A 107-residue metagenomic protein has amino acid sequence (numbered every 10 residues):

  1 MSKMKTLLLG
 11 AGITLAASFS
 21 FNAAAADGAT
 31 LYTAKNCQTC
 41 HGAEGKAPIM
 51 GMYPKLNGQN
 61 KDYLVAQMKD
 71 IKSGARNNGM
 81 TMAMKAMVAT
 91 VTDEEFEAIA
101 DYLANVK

Functional and structural regions predicted by a protein language model:
M1-A11: Bacterial N-terminal signal peptides that target proteins for export
A16-T33, A47-P48, M52: Electrostatic cytochrome c docking/interface patches
A26-Q38, N57, K61, A66: Sequence context surrounding c-type heme c attachment/ligation sites in exported
N36-A43, I99: The canonical Cys-X-X-Cys-His
C40-A43, Q59, M87: Small disulfide-bonded, cysteine-rich extracellular recognition modules and tandem repeats
P48-N57, D70-K107: Axial heme c-ligation environment in periplasmic c-type cytochrome domains
